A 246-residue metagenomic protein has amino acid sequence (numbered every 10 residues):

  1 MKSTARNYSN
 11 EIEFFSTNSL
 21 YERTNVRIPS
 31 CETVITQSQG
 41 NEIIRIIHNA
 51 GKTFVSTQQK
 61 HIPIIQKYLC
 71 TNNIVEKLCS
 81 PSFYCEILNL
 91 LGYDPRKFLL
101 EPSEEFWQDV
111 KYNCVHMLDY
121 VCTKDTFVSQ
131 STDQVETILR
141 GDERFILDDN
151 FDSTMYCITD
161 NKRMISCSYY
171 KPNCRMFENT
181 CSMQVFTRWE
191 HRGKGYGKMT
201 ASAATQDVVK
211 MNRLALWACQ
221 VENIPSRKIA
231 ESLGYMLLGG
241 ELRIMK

Functional and structural regions predicted by a protein language model:
K2-Q134: Acyl-donor-binding surface of acyltransferase catalytic domains
S56, V208-Q220: Conserved GNAT acetyl-CoA-binding A-motif
F83-S103, V110-N113, E143-R144, D148-S153 (+3 more regions): FIC/Doc superfamily catalytic core
L99-Q108, M236-K246: Conserved catalytic-core motifs of GNAT/GCN5-like acyltransferases
D125-T159: Internal catalytic-core helix/loop-beta-alpha segment that presents or stabilizes conserved functional determinants
D148-T154, I158-N179, Q184-R188: A conserved beta-strand-loop-helix scaffold within acyl/acetyltransferase catalytic domains
M183, G193-V209, K228-S232: Conserved acetyl-CoA-binding loop-helix of GNAT-fold acetyltransferases
V221-G239: Conserved active-site alpha-helix within GNAT-family acetyltransferase domains
